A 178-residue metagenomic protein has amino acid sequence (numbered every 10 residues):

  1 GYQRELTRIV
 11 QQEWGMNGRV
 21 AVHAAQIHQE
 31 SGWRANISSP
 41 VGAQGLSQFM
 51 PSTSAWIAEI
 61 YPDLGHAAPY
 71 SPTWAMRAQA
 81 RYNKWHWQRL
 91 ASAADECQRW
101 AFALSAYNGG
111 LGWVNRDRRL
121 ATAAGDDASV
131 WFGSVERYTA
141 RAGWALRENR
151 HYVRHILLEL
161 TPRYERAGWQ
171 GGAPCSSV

Functional and structural regions predicted by a protein language model:
G1-A35, T73-M76, Q88-A94: Export/targeting segments at the very N-terminus of extracytoplasmic proteins
Q3-R8, Q48, S52, R81: A generic alpha-helix surface/boundary motif
G18-H23, G45, R99, A103 (+1 more regions): Residue-level detector of well-ordered alpha-helical segments, enriched for hydrophobic/aromatic packing positions
A21-V22, Q48-S52, W56, A78: Generic alpha-helical secondary structure signal
A24, I37-P40, S105, G143: Residue-level signal for the start and early helices of compact helical domains
H28-L46, S52-T53, G110, I156: Cell-wall polysaccharide-cleaving catalytic domain and substrate-binding groove, primarily in peptidoglycan/chitin
A55-R81, W85-V178: Non-catalytic cell-wall polysaccharide-engagement segments
